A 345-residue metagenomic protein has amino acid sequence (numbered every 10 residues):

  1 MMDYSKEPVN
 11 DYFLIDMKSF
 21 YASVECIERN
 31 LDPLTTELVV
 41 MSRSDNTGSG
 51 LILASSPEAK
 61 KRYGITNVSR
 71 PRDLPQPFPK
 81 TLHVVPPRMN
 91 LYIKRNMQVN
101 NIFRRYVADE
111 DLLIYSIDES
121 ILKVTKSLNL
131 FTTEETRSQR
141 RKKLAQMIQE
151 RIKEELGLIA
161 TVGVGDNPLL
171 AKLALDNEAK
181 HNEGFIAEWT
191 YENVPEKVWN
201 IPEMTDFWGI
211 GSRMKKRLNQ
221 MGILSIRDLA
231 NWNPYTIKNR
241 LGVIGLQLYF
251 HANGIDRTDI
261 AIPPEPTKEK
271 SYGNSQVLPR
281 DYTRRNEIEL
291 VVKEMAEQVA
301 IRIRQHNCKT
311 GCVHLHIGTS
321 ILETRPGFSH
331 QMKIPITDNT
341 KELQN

Functional and structural regions predicted by a protein language model:
M1-I121, K126-L128, A252, A296: Residues that scaffold, gate, or flank divalent-cation-dependent active/transport sites
S5-E7, L14, K216-N345: DNA-contacting surface of Y-family translesion DNA polymerases
E25-C26, L51-S55, K126-L128, L170-E178 (+4 more regions): Short acidic, glycine/serine/threonine-rich loops at helix termini
Q98, I102-Y106, M147-L156, R217 (+4 more regions): Generic non-transmembrane alpha-helical segments
Y115-E119, V164-P168, C308-C312: Short Gly/Ser/Thr- and Asp/Glu-enriched loop/turn motifs at secondary-structure junctions
I121-Q149, G222: Catalytic palm subdomain of template-directed nucleic-acid polymerases, centered on the conserved carboxylate motif
R140-E203: Long, highly charged, low-complexity intrinsically disordered interaction regions that mediate electrostatic DNA/RNA
